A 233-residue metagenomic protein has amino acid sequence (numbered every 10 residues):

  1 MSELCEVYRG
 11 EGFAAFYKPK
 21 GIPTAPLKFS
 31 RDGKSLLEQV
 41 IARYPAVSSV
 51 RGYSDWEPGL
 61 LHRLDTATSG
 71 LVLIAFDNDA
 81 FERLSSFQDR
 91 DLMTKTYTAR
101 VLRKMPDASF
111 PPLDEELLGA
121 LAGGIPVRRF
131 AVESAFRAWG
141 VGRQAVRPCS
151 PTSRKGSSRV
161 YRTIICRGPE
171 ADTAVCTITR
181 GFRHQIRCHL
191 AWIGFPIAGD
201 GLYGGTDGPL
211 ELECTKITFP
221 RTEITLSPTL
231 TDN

Functional and structural regions predicted by a protein language model:
M1-N233: RNA pseudouridine synthases
